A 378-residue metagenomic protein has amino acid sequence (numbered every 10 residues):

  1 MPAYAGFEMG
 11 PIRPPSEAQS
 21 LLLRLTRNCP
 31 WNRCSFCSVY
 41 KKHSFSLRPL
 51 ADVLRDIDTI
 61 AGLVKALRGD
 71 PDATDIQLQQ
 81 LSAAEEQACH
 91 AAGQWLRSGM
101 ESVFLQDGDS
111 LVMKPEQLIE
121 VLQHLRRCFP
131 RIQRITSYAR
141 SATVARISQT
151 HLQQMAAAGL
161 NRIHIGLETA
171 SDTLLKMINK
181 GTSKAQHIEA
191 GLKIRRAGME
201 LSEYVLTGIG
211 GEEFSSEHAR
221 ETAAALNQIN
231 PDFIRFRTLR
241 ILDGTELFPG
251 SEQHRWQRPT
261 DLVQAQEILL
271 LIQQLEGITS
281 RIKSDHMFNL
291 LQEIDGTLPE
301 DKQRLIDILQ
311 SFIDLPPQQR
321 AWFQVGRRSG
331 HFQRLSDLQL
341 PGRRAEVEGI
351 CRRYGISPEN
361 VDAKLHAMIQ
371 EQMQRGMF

Functional and structural regions predicted by a protein language model:
M1-E17, N227, F233-R235, I241-F378: Auxiliary Fe-S-binding modules of radical SAM enzymes
I12-I76: Canonical Radical SAM [4Fe-4S] cluster-binding loop centered on the CxxxCxxC motif and its immediate flanking residues
L21-L23, E101-L105, I135-S137, I163-I165 (+3 more regions): Hydrophobic faces of well-ordered beta-strands that scaffold small-molecule active sites in alpha/beta enzyme cores
C29, C37, V53, L105 (+5 more regions): Conserved, mostly hydrophobic/aromatic
V53, L118, S148, H187 (+3 more regions): Aromatic/hydrophobic pocket-lining residues that form the small-molecule binding cavity in soluble enzyme cores
G62-R196: Conserved SAM/AdoMet-binding glycine-rich loop
A142, G166-K176, K193-H218, R237-D243 (+2 more regions): Conserved strand-turn element in the central/C-terminal portion of the radical SAM core barrel that lines
I147-Q153, G211-Q228: Catalytic cores of alpha/beta
